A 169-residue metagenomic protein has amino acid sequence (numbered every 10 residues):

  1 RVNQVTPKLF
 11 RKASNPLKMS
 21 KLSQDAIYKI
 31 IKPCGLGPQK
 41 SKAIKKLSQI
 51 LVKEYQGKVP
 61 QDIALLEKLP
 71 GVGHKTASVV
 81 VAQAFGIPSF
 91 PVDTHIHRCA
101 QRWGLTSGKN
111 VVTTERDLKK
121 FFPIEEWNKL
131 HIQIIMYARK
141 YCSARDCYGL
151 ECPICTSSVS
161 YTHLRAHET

Functional and structural regions predicted by a protein language model:
R1-R165: Catalytic cores of DNA base-excision repair glycosylases
